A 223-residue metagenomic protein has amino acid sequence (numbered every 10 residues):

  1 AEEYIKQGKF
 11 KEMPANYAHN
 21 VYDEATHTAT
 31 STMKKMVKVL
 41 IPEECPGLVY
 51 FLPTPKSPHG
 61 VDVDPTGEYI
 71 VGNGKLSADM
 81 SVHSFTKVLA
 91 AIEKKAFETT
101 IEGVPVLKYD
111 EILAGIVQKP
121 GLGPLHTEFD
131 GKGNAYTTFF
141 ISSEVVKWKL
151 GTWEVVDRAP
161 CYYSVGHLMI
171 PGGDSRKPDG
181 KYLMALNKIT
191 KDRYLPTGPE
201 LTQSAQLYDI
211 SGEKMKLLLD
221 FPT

Functional and structural regions predicted by a protein language model:
A1-T223: Predominantly soluble domains enriched in secretory-pathway, periplasmic, or organellar proteins
